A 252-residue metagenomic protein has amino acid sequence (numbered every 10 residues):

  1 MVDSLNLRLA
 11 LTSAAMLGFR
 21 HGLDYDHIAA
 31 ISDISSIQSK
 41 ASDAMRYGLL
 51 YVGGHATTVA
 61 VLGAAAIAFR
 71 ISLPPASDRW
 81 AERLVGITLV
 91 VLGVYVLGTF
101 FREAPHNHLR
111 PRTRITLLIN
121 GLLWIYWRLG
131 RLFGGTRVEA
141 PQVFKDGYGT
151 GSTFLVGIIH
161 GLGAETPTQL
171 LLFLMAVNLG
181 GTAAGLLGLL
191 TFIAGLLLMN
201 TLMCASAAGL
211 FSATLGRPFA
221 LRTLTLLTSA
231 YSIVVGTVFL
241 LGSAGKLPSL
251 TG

Functional and structural regions predicted by a protein language model:
V2, F100-G161, F219, L247-G252: Alpha-helical multi-pass membrane helix bundles of inner-membrane/thylakoid proteins, especially permease cores
N6-P75, L170-L187, A205, L210-F211: Juxtamembrane transmembrane-helix termini in multi-pass membrane transport proteins
D24-H27, H55, V90, E165 (+2 more regions): Divalent metal-coordination and catalytic microenvironments
D43-G135: Membrane helix-loop-helix hairpins that form the core translocation module of multi-pass transporters
L50-A60, F154-A164, L224-S232: Select subsegments of transmembrane alpha-helices in polytopic membrane proteins, especially boundary-proximal
G63-T88, G98-P105, M175-L186, L190-I193 (+1 more regions): Transmembrane-helix boundary and interhelical-loop signature of multi-pass inner-membrane proteins
G151-V177: Active-site-proximal loop/helix segments of hydrolase catalytic cores
